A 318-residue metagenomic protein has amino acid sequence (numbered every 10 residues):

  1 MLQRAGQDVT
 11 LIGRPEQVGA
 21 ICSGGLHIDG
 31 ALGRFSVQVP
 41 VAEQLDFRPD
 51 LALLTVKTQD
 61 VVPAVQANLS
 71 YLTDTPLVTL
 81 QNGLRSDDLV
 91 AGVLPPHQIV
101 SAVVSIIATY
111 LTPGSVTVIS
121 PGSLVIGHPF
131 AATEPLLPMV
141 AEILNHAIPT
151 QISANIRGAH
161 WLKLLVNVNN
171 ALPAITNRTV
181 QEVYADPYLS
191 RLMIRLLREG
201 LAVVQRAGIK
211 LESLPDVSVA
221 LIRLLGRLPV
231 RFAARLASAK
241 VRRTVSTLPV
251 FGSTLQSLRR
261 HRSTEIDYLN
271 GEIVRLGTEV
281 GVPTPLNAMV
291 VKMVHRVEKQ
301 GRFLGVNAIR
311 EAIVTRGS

Functional and structural regions predicted by a protein language model:
M1-R34: NAD(P)+-binding Rossmann beta1-loop-alpha1 motif at the extreme N-terminus of oxidoreductases
G6-T10, P49-A52, T73-L77, S123 (+1 more regions): Short active-site oxyanion
G13-P15, L32, E43-L45, Q81 (+4 more regions): Residues at the C-termini of beta-strands that transition into short coil/loop
A20, S70-Y71, G92-Q98, T117-V217: Internal alpha-helical scaffold of NAD(P)-dependent oxidoreductase catalytic cores
G33-S115: Rossmann-like NAD(P)(H) cofactor-binding subdomain of soluble oxidoreductases
L84, V103-A108, F130, I156-H160 (+3 more regions): Glycine-rich beta-alpha junction loops
I194, R198-S318: NAD(P)-dependent Rossmann-like dehydrogenase/reductase catalytic/cofactor-binding core
